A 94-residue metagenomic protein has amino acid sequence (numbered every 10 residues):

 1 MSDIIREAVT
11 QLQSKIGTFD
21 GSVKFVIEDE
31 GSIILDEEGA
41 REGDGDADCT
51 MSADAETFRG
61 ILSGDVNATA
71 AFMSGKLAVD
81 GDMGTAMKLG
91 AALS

Functional and structural regions predicted by a protein language model:
M1-S94: Feature captures hydrophobic
